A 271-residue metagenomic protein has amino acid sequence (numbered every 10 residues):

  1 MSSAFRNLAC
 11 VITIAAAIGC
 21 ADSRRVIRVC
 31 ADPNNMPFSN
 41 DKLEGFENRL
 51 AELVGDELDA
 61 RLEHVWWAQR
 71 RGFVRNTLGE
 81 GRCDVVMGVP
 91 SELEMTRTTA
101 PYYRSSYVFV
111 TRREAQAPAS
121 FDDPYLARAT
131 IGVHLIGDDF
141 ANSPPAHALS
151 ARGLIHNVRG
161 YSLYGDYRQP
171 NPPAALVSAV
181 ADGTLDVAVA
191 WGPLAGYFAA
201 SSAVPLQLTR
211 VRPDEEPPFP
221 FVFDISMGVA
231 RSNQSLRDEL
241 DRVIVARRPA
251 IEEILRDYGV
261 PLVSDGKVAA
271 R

Functional and structural regions predicted by a protein language model:
M1-A9: Bacterial N-terminal signal peptides that target proteins for export
V11-C20: Hydrophobic h-region of N-terminal signal peptides that target proteins for export in Gram-negative bacteria
D22-M95, D166-P170, D257-P261: Extracytoplasmic small-molecule ligand-binding "clamshell" domains of the periplasmic binding protein/Venus flytrap
D32-N35, R104-Q116, G160, A200-I244 (+1 more regions): Periplasmic-binding protein-like
V54, T77-G79, P124-L126, V180-A181 (+2 more regions): Hydrophobic residues within well-ordered alpha-helices
R61, G137-G165, D241-R271: Ligand-binding clefts/hinges and TM-proximal coupling segments of bilobed small-molecule sensing domains
G72-F73, G79, V85-R97, A181-P220: A ligand-binding cleft/hinge motif common to bilobed small-molecule-binding domains
A100, R112-H147, R152: Flexible hinge/capping segments at coil-to-helix
